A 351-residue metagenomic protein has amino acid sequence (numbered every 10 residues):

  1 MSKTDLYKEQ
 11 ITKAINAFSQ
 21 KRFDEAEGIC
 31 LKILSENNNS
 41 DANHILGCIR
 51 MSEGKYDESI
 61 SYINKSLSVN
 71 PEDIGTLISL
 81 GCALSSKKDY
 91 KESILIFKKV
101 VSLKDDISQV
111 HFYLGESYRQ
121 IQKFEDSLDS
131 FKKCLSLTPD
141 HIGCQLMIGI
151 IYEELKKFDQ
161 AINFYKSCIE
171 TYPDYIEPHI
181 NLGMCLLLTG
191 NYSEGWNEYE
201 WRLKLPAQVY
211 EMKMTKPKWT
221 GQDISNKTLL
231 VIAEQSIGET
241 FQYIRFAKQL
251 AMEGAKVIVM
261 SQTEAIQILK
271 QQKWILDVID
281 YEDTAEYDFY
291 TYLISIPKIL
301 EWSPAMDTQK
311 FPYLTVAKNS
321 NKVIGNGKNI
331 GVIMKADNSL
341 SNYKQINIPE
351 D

Functional and structural regions predicted by a protein language model:
M1-D351: Alpha-helical solenoid repeat scaffolds of the TPR/TPR-like class and their adjacent stem/linker regions that mediate
